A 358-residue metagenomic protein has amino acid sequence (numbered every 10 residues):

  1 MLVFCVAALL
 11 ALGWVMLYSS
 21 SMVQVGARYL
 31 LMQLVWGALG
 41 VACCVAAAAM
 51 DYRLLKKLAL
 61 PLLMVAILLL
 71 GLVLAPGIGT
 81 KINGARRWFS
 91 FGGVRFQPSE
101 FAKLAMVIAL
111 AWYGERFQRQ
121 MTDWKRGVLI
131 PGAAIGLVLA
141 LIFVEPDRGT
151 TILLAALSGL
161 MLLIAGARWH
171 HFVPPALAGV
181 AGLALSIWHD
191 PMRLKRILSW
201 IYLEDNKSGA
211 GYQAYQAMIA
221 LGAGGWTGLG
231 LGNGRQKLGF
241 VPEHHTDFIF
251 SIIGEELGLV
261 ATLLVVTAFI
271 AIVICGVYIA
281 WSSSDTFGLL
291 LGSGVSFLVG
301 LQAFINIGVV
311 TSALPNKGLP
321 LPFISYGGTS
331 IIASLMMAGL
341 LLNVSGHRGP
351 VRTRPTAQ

Functional and structural regions predicted by a protein language model:
L2-S19, V23-Q213, S251-V309, M336-L340 (+1 more regions): Hydrophobic alpha-helical transmembrane segments of multi-pass inner membrane proteins, especially in bacterial systems
S21, L221, G225, T311: Short, small-residue-rich loop/turn micro-motifs
M22, A49, S158, N233 (+2 more regions): N-terminal low-complexity, intrinsically disordered patches enriched in charged
I82, F89, M121, V128 (+4 more regions): Short clusters of hydrophobic/aromatic residues that line enzyme substrate/ligand-binding pockets
G92-A102, V144-P146, G225-G230, L319-I331: Glycine/serine-rich anion-binding loops at beta->alpha junctions that coordinate negatively charged ligand groups
D147-I152, G228-G234, H244-T246, L263 (+3 more regions): Transmembrane helix boundary and interhelical junction motifs in multipass membrane proteins
S199, L203-T246, F250, V260-A261: TM-adjacent membrane-interface loops and short helices in multi-pass inner/ER membrane proteins
I305-Q358: A juxtamembrane structural motif centered on a specific transmembrane helix
